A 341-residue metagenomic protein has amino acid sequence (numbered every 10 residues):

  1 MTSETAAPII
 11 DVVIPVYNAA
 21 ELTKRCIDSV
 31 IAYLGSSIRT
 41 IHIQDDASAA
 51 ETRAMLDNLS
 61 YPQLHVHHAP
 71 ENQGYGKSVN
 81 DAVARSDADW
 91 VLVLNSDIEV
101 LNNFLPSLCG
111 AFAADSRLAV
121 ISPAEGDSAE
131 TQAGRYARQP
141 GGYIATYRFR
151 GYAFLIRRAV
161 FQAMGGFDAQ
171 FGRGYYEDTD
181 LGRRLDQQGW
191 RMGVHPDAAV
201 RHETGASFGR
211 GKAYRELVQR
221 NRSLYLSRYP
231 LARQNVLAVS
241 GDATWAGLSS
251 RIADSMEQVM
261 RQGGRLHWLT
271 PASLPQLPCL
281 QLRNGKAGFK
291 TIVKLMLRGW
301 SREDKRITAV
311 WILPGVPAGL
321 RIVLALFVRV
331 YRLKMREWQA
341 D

Functional and structural regions predicted by a protein language model:
S29-I38, Q258: Short, acidic, metal-binding catalytic loop of nucleotide-sugar glycosyltransferases
I38-A47, H65-A69: Short beta-strand/loop segment that forms part of the nucleotide-sugar
D45-A54, S273: A conserved acidic beta->alpha catalytic loop
A69-S86, P140: Glycine-rich, basic loop-to-helix element that forms the pyrophosphate-binding segment of sugar-nucleotide handling
V91: Short aromatic/hydrophobic "clamp" motif used to bind/position activated sugar donors
E99-A133: Conserved donor NDP-sugar-binding/catalytic core segment of glycosyltransferases
A137-A159: A recurrent flexible, glycine/aromatic-enriched loop bordering the glycosyltransferase active site that acts as
Y152-G165, Q170-A206: A short, conserved alpha-helix in the catalytic core of glycosyltransferases
